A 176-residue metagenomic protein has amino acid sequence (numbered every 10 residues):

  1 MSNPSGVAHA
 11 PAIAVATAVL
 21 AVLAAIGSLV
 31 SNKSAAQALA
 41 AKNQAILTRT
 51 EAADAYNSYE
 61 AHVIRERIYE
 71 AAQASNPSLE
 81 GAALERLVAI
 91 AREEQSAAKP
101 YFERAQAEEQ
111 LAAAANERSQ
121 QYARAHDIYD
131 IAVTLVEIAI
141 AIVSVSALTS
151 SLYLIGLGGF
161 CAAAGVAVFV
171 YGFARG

Functional and structural regions predicted by a protein language model:
M1-L39: Internal alpha-helical transmembrane segments
S5-A8, A12, E137-G176: Juxtamembrane interface at the cytosolic side of transmembrane helices
A12, D54, D130: Short Gly/charged-rich anion-binding patches and loops
S28-H126: Cytosol/matrix-facing amphipathic helices and coiled-coil assembly/linker segments of eukaryotic membrane proteins
S34, I64, I131-T134, S150-Y153: Amphipathic alpha-helical protein-protein interaction surfaces
Q110-T149: Coiled-coil termination/hinge junctions
